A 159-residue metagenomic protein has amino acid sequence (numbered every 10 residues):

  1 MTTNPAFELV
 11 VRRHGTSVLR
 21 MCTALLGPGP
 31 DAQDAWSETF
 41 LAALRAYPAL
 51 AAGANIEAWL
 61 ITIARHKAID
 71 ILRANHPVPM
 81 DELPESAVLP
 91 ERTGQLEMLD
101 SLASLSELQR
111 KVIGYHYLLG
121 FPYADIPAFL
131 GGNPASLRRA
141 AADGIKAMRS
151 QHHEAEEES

Functional and structural regions predicted by a protein language model:
M1-R20, L44, R110-K111: A short, charge-rich alpha-helical start-of-domain segment used by transcription regulators
P5, L9, P77-A103: Acidic, proline/glycine-rich intrinsically disordered inter-domain spacer in sigma factors
G15, L19, F40, S106 (+2 more regions): C-terminal flanking helix
D34-L41, R45, A54-H66, R139: Structural recognition of an alpha-helix C-terminal capping motif at a helix-to-coil junction
A51-A52, I61-E82, E91: Arg/Lys-rich amphipathic alpha helix in sigma70-family domain 2
R65, I69, L130-S159: DNA-recognition helix of helix-turn-helix
V112-H116: A short pre-motif secondary-structure segment
I126-P127: Short alpha-helical "recognition helix" segments of helix-turn-helix
